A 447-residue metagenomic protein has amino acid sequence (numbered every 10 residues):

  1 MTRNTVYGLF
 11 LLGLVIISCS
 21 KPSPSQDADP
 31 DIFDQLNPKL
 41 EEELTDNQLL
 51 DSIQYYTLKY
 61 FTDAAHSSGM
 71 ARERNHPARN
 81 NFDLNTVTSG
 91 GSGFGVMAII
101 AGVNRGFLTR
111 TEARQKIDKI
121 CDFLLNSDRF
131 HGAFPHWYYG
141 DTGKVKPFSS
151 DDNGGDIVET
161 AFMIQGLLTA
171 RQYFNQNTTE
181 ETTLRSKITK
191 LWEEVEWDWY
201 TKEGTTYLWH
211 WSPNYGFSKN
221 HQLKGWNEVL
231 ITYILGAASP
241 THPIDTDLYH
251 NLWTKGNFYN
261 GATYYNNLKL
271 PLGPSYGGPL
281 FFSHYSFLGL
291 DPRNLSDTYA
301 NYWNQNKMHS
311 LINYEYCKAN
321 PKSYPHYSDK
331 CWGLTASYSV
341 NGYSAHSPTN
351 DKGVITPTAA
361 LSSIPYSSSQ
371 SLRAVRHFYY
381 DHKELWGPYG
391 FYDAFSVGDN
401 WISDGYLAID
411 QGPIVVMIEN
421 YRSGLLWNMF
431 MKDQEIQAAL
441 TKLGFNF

Functional and structural regions predicted by a protein language model:
M1-L9: Bacterial N-terminal signal peptides that target proteins for export
L11-G13: Conserved GHKL (Bergerat-fold) ATPase module
V15-S18: C-terminal motif of bacterial Sec signal peptides marking the signal peptidase cleavage site
S20-P22: Bacterial signal peptide processing site
D29-F447: Ser/Thr/Asn(+Pro)-rich, low-complexity disordered segments
